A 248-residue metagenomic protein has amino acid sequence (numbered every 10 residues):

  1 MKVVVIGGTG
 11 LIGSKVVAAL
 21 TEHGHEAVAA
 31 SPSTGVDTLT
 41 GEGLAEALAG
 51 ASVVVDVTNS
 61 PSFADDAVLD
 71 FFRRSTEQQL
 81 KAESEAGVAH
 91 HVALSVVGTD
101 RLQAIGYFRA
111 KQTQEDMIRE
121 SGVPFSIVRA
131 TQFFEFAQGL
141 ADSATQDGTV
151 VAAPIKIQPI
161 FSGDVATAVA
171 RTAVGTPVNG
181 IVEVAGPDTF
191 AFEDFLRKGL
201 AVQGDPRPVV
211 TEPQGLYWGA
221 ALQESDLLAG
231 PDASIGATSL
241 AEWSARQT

Functional and structural regions predicted by a protein language model:
M1-G24: N-terminal Rossmann NAD(P)H-binding glycine-rich loop of SDR-like oxidoreductase domains
I12, V54, V165-V169, V184 (+2 more regions): Non-catalytic, hydrophobic alpha-helical segments
E22-A86, V97-G106: NAD(P)H-binding glycine-rich loop region in Rossmannoid oxidoreductase-like domains and their noncatalytic homologs
G87-H90, S95, T113-F136: Conserved beta-loop-beta element that borders a ligand/cofactor-binding pocket
F125-S126, G139-I160, D164: A conserved pocket-lining segment of Rossmann-fold NAD(P)-dependent short-chain dehydrogenase/reductase
E135-A141, T145-Q146, T172-V182, D205-R207: Glycine/proline-rich active-site loop of Rossmann-fold NAD(P)-dependent oxidoreductases
V151-K156, V182-T189, Q203: Glycine-rich Rossmann NAD(P)(H)-binding loop
T189, L196-T248: Mobile cap/lid helix-loop segments that border enzyme active or cofactor-binding sites and regulate substrate access
